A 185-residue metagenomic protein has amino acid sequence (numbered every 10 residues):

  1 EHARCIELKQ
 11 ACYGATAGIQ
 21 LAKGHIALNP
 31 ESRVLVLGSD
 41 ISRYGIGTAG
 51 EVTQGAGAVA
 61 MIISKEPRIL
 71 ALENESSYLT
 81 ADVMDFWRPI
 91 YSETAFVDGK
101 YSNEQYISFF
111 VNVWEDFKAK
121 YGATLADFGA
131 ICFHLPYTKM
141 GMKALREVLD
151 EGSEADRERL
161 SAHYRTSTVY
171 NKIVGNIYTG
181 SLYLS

Functional and structural regions predicted by a protein language model:
E1-R33, S39, D150-S181: Conserved catalytic cysteine-centered active-site region of acyl-thioester-dependent Claisen-condensing enzymes
H2-R4, L28-V34, A56-A58, K65-I69 (+1 more regions): Short coil/turn connectors at secondary-structure junctions
I6-T16, G50-V52, E93-N112, I173-I177: Active-site pocket-shaping loop/turn-to-helix segments
A27-A60: Flexible, glycine-rich active-site loops centered on histidine and acidic residues that chelate a metal or position
G47-S108: Condensing-enzyme catalytic core mediating Claisen C-C bond formation in acyl metabolism
V111-G129: Phosphate/pyrophosphate-binding loops at sites that engage ATP/ADP/AMP, CoA/4′-phosphopantetheine, polyphosphate
A119, A130, L135-P136, G141-A162: Membrane-interfacial loop- and helix-cap regions that link adjacent transmembrane helices in polytopic membrane proteins
